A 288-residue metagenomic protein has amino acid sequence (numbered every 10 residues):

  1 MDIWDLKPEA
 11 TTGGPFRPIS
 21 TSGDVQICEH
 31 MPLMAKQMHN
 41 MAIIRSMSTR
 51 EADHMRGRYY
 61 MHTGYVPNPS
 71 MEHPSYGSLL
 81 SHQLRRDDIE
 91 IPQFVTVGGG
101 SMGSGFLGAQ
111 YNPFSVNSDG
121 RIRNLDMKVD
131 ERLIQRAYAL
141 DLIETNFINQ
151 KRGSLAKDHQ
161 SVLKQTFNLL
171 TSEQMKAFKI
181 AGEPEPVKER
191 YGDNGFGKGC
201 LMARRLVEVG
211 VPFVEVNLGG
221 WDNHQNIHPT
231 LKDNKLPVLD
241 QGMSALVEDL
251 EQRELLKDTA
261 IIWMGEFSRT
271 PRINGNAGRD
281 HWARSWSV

Functional and structural regions predicted by a protein language model:
M1-V288: Ligand-binding pockets and gating/stacking loops
